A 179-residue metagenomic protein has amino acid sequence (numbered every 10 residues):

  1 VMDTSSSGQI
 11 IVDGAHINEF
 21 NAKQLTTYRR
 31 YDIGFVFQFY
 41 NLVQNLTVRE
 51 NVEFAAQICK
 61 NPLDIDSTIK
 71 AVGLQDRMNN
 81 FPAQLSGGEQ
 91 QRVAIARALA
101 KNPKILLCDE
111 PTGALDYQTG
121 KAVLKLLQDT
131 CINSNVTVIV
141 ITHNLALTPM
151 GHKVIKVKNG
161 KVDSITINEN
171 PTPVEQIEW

Functional and structural regions predicted by a protein language model:
V1-K156: ABC family nucleotide-binding domain
K161-W179: Conserved beta-strand-loop-alpha-helix hinge in the C-terminal portion of ABC ATPase nucleotide-binding domains
